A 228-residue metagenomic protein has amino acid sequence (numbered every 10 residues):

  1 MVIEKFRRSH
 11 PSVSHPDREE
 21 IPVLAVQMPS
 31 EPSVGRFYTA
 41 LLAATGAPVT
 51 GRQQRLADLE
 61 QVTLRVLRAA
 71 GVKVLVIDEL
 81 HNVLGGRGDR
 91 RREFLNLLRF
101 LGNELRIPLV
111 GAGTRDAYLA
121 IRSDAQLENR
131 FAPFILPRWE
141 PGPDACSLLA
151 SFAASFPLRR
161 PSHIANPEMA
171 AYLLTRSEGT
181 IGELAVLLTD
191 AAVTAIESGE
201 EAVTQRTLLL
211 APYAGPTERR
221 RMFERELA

Functional and structural regions predicted by a protein language model:
M1-E19: P-loop NTPase Walker A phosphate-binding motif
E20-P22, K73-V74: The start of beta-strands in P-loop NTPase/AAA+ ATPase cores
V23-L24, P29-T50: Conserved NTP-binding/hydrolysis module of P-loop NTPases
Q27-P29, P48-Q53, V83-R90: Flexible beta-alpha connector loops of hexameric P-loop NTPases
G46-L67: Central P-loop NTPase core of STAND/AAA+ ATPases
V66-R90: Conserved P-loop NTPase "ATPase switch" module shared by AAA+ and STAND
N82-R87, F94-I164, E168: The catalytic "switch" region of P-loop NTPases
P143, S151-A228: C-terminal alpha-helical "lid" subdomain
